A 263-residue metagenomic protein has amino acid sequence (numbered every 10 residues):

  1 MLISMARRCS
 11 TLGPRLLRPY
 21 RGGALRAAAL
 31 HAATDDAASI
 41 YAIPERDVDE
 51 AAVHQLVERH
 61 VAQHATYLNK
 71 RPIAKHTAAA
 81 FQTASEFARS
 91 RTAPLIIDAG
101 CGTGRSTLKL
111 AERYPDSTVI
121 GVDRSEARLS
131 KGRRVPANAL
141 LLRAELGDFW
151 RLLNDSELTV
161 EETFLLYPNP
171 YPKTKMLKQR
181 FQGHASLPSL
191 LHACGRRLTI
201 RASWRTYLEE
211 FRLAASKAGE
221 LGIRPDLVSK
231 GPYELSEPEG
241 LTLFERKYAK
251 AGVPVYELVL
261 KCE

Functional and structural regions predicted by a protein language model:
M1-A33: N-terminal mitochondrial targeting presequence
A33-L95, R105-E112: S-adenosyl-L-methionine
G100-G104: Class I SAM-dependent methyltransferase "Motif I" SAM/SAH-binding loop
S125: Conserved SAM/SAH-binding beta-strand->alpha-helix loop
G132: Conserved SAM-binding loop
N138-L146: Conserved SAM-binding strand-loop segment of SAM-dependent methyltransferases
R196-A202: Conserved beta-strand signature within the Rossmann-like core of class I S-adenosyl-L-methionine
E209-A214, A218-E263: Class I S-adenosyl-L-methionine
